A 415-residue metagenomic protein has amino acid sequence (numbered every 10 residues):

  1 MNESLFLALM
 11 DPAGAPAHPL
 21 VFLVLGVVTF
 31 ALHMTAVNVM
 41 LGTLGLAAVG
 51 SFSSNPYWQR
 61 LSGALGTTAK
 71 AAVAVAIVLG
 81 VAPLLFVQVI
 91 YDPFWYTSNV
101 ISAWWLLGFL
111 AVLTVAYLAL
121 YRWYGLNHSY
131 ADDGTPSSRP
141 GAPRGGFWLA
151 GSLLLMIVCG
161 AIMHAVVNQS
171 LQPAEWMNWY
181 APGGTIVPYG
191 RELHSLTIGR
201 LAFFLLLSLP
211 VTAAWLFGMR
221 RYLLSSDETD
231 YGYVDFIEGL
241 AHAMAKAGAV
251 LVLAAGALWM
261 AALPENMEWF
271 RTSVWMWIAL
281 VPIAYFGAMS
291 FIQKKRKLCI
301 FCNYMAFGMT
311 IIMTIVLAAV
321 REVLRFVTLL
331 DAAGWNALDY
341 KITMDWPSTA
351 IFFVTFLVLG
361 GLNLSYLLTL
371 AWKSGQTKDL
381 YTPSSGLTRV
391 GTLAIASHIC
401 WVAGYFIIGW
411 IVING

Functional and structural regions predicted by a protein language model:
M1-E3, P173-G190, R325-M344: Membrane-interfacial helical/loop segments at transmembrane boundaries in membrane proteins
M1-V73: N-terminal signal-anchor module of multipass membrane proteins
E3, F326, A403-G415: Juxtamembrane boundary at the C-terminal end of a transmembrane helix
L20-M34, T97-L110, G184-L205, R271-M276 (+1 more regions): Short aromatic-rich membrane-water interface segments that cap or initiate transmembrane helices in multi-pass membrane
T43-T68, L85-Y96, W123-G141, A214-A243 (+5 more regions): Juxtamembrane membrane-water interface segments of multi-pass membrane proteins, especially cytoplasmic-side
K70-L79, W148-S170, A247-V252, C302-R321 (+1 more regions): Hydrophobic alpha-helical membrane-insertion segments
A72-G151, L253-G287, I408-G409: Membrane-interface helix-loop-helix modules in multi-pass inner-membrane proteins
A131-V281: Long, contiguous internal "core" modules enriched in hydrophobic/ aromatic residues
